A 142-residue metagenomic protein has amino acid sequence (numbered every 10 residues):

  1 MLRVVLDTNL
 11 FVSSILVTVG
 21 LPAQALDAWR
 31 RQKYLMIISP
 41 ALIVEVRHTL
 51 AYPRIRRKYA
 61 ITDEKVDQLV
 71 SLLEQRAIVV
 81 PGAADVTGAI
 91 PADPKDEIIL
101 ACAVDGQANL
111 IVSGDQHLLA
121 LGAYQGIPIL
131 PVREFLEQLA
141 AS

Functional and structural regions predicted by a protein language model:
M1-I38: Short, well-structured N-terminal submotif of metal-dependent ribonuclease cores
L6-T8, I38-S39, G114-D115, P131-V132: A secondary-structure boundary/capping signal
S14-I15, T49, K58, L121 (+1 more regions): Residues that scaffold the ATP/ADP-binding catalytic core of kinase and kinase-like folds
G20, I37, E64, I90 (+1 more regions): Residues at secondary-structure transition points
A28-D85: PIN-domain endoribonuclease scaffold, especially VapC-family toxins
T62-E64, S71, P81-A83, T87-A92 (+1 more regions): Internal alpha/beta domain cores that form substrate/cofactor-binding pockets in large enzymes and binding proteins
E74-L110: Active-site neighborhoods of divalent-metal-dependent phosphate/nucleic-acid chemistry enzymes
V104-V112, Q116-S142: Acidic, PIN/NYN-like endoribonuclease modules and their adjacent C-terminal/linker elements
